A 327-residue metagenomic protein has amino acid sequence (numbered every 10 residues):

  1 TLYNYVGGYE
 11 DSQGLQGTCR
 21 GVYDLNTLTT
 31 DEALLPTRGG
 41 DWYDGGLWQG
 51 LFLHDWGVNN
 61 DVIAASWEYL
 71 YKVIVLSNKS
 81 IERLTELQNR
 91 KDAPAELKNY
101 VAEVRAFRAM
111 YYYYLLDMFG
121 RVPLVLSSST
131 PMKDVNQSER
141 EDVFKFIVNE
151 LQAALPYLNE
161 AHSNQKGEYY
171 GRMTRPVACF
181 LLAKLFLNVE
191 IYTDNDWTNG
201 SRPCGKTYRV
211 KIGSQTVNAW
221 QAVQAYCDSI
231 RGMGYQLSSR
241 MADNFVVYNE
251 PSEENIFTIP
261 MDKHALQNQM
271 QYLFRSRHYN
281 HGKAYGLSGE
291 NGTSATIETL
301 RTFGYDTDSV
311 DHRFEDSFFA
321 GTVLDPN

Functional and structural regions predicted by a protein language model:
T1, G7-Q13, C19, E32-A33 (+4 more regions): Elongated scaffold/linker segments in the mid-to-C-terminal portions of large proteins
L2-L15, P36-F119, P131-K145, N149-G167: Conserved, well-structured interaction surfaces
E96-E103, D142-E150, Y208-I230: Extended, well-ordered alpha-helical scaffold segments
N99, A106, R121, M173-F180 (+2 more regions): Extracellular structured ligand-interaction cores
Y114-D117, P123, H162, N188-W197: Short coil/turn linking the two alpha-helices of tandem helical-hairpin repeats
D196-G213: A solvent-exposed, charged loop/short amphipathic helix patch at secondary-structure junctions
